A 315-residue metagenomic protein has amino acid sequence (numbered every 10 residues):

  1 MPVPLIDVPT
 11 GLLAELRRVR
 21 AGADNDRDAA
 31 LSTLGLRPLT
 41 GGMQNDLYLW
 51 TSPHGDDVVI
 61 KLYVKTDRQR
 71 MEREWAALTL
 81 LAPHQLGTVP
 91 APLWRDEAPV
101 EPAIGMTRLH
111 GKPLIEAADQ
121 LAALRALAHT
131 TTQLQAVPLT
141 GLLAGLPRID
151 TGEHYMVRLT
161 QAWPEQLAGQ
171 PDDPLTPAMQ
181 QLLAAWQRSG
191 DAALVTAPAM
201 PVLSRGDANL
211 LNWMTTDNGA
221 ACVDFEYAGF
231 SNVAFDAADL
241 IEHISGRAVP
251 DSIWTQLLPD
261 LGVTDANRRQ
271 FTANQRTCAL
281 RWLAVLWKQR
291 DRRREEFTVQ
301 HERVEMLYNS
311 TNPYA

Functional and structural regions predicted by a protein language model:
M1-P4: Actinobacteria-biased recognition of intrinsically disordered, low-complexity terminal regions
V8-A30, L139-G206, M306-S310: An alpha-helical support segment within catalytic cores of ATP-dependent transferases
R20-A23, A82-Q85, D96, T131-G141 (+6 more regions): A general structural signal marking secondary-structure boundaries and capping sites
A30-R37: Conserved N-terminal boundary motif of the eukaryotic protein kinase catalytic domain
R37-D150, H154: ATP-binding pocket architecture of kinase catalytic cores
R37-S52, I60, R188-F235: Active-site acidic catalytic loop and adjacent metal/ATP-binding pocket of ATP-dependent phosphoryl transfer enzymes
A234-A266, R276-E295, E302-M306: Active-site activation/catalytic loop segments of kinase-like enzymes and analogous catalytic loops in related
H301-A315: Amphipathic, Lys/Arg-enriched alpha-helical patches that create a basic surface for binding polyanionic ligands
